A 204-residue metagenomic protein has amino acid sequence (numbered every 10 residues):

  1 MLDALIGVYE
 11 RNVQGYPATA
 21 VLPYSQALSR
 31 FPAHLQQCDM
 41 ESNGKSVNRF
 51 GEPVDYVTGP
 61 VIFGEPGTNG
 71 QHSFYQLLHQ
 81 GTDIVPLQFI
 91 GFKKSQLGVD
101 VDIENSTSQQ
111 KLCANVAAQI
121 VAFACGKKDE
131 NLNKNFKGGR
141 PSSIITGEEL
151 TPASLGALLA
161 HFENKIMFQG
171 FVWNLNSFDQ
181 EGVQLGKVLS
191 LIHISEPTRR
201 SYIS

Functional and structural regions predicted by a protein language model:
M1-L191, S195, R199: A SIS-like phosphosugar-recognition module
S201-S204: Serine residues within intrinsically disordered or low-complexity segments
